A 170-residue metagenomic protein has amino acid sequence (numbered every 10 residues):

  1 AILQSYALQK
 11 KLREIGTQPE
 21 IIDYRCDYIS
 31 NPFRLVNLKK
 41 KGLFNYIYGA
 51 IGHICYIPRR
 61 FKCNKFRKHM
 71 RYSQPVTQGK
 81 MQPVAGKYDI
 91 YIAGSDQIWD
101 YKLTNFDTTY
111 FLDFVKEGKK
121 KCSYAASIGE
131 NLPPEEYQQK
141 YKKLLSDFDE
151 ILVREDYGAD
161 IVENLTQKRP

Functional and structural regions predicted by a protein language model:
Q4, L8-K143, E163: Aromatic- and Gly/Pro-rich donor/ligand-binding loops that form nucleotide- or phosphate-bearing donor binding pockets
Y6, E155-D156: Alpha-helix N-cap/helix-start capping motif
G16, L132, D149, R169-P170: Secondary-structure boundary/capping signal
I98, Y157-G158: Alpha-helix capping/helix-boundary segments
F148-E155: A short beta-strand/loop micro-motif in the catalytic core of glycosyltransferases that engages the nucleotide-sugar
A159-P170: Helix-loop-beta element that forms the nucleotide-linked donor phosphate-binding surface in glycosyltransferases
